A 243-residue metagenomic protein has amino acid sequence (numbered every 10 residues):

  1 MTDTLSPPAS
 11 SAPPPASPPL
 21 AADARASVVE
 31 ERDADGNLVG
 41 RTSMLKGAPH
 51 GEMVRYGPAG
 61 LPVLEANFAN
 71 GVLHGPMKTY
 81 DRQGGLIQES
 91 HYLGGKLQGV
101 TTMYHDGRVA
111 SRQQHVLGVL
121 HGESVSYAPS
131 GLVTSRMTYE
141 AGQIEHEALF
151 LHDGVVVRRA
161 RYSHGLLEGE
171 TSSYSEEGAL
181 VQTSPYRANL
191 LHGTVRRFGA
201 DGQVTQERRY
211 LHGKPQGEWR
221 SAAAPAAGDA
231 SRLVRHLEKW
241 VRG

Functional and structural regions predicted by a protein language model:
M1-G243: Glycine/tyrosine- and acidic-biased, solvent-exposed loop/turn segments at the edges of beta-strands
